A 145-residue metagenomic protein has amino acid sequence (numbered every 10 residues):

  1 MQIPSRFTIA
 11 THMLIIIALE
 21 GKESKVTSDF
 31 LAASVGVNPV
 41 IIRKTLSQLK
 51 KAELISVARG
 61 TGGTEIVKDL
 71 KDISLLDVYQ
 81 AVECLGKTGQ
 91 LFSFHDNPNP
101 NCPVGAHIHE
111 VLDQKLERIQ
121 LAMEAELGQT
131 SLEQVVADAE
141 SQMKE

Functional and structural regions predicted by a protein language model:
M1-L14: Short alpha-helical segments that sit at the start of domains
M13-K22: Short amphipathic alpha-helical interface segments
V26-G36: A short alpha-helical element within helix-turn-helix/winged-helix DNA-binding domains across DNA-binding proteins
T45-A52: Basic amphipathic alpha-helical segments that dock to polyanions
A52-T61, E65-V67: Beta-hairpin "wing" of winged helix-turn-helix
L70-D96: Conserved segment of winged-helix/HTH DNA-binding domains
S93-E145: C-terminal regulatory/oligomerization modules of transcriptional regulators
